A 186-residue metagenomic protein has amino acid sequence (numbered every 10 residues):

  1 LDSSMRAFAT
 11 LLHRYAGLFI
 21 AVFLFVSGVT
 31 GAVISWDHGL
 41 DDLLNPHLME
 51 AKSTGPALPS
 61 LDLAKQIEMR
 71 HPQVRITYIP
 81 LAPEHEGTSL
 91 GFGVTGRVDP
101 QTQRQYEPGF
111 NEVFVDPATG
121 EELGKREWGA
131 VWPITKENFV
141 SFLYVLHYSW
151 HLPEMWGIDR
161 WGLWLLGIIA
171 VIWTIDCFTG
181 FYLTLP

Functional and structural regions predicted by a protein language model:
L1-P186: Conserved histidines in hydrophobic membrane contexts and catalytic metal-binding motifs
